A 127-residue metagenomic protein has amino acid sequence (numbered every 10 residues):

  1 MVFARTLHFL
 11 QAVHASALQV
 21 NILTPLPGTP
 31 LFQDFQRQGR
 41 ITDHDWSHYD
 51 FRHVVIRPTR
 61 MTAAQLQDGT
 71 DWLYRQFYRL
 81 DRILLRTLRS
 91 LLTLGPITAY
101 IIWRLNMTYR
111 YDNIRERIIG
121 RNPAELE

Functional and structural regions predicted by a protein language model:
M1, R5, L26, A64-D68: Generic recognition of stable, solvent-exposed alpha-helical segments in well-folded globular domains
M1-S16, T29-R37: Conserved non-cysteine loop/helix-boundary elements of the Radical SAM core domain that shape
Q11-N21, D43-R52: Short, basic, helix/turn surface patches
N21-P30: Short, solvent-exposed turn/loop segments enriched in Gly/Ser/Thr/Pro and often Arg
P30-F32, R40-E127: Radical SAM enzyme core and accessory elements
